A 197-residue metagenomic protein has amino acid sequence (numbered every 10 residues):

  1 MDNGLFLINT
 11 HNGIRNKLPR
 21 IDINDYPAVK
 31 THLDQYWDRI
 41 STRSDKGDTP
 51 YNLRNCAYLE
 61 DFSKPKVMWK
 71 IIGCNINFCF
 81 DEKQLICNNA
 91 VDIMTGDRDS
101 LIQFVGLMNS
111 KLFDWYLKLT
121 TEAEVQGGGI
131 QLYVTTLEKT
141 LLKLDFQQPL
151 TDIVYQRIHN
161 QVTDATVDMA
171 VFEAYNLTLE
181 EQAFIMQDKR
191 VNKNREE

Functional and structural regions predicted by a protein language model:
M1-L150, E173: Polybasic, glycine- and aromatic-enriched phosphate-binding surface used to engage nucleic acids
A28, K143-E197: Non-catalytic DNA-recognition/assembly elements of restriction-modification systems
